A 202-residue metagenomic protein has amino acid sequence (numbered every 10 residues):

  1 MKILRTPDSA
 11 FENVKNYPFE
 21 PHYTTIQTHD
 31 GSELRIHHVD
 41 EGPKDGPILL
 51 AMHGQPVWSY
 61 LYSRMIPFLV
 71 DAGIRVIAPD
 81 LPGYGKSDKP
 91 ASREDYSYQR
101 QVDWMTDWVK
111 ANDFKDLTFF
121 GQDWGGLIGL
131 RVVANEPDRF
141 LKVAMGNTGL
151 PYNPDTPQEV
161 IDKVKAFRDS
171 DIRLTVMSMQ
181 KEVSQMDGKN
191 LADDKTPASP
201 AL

Functional and structural regions predicted by a protein language model:
M1-P21, I36-E41, I48, L61 (+4 more regions): Flexible "cap/lid" subdomain of the alpha/beta-hydrolase fold that forms the substrate-access gate
T28-E33: Short, solvent-exposed loop/turn segments that connect beta-strands within catalytic domains and beta-strand-rich
G46-H53: Short beta-strand element of the alpha/beta-hydrolase
Q55-I66: The serine-hydrolase catalytic nucleophile loop
